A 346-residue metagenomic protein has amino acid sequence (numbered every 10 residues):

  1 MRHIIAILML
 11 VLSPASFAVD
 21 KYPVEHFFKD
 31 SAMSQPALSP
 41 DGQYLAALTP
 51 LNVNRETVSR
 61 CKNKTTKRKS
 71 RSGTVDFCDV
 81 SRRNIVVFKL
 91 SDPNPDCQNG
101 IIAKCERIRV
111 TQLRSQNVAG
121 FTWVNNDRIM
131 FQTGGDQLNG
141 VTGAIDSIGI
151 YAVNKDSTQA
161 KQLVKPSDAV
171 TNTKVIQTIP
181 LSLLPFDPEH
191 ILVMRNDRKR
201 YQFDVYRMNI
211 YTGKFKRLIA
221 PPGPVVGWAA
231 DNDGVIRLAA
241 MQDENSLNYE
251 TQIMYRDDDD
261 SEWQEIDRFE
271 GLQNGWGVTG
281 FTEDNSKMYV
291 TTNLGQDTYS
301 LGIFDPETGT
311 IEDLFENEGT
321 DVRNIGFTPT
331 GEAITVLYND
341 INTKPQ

Functional and structural regions predicted by a protein language model:
M1-I4: Positively charged n-region of N-terminal signal peptides that target proteins for export
S13-P14: N-terminal signal peptide c-region/cleavage motif recognized by signal peptidases
A18-Q346: Beta-propeller folds
